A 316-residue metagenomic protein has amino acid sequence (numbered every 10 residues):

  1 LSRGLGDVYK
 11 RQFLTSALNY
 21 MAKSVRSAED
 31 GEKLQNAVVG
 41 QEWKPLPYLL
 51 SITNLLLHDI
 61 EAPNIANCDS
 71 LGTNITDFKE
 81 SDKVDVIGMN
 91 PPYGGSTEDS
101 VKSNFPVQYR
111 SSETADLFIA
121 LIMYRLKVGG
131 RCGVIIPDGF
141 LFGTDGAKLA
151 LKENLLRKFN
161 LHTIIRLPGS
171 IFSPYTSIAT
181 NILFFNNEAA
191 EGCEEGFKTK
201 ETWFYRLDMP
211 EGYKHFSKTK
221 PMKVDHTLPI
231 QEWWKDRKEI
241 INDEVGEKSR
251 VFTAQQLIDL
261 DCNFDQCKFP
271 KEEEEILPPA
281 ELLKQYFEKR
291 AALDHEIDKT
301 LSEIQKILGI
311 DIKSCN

Functional and structural regions predicted by a protein language model:
L1-Y9: Single conserved hydrophobic/aromatic residue that forms the stacking wall/gate of nucleotide- or nucleobase-binding
Q12-E29: Conserved SAM-binding loop of SAM-dependent methyltransferases across substrates and taxa, primarily the Class I
A17, S51, I87: Conserved hydrophobic/aromatic pocket- or pore-lining residues that grip, position, or stack substrates in active sites
D30-N36: Extended, gly/pro-poor, charged amphipathic helical "stalk/hinge" elements that serve as dimerization and scaffold
V38-E42: Conserved SAM-binding motif I beta-strand of class I
L46-K79: S-adenosyl-L-methionine
N67, G72, K79-N316: A conserved structural/catalytic subdomain of Rossmann-like adenosyl-cofactor enzymes
